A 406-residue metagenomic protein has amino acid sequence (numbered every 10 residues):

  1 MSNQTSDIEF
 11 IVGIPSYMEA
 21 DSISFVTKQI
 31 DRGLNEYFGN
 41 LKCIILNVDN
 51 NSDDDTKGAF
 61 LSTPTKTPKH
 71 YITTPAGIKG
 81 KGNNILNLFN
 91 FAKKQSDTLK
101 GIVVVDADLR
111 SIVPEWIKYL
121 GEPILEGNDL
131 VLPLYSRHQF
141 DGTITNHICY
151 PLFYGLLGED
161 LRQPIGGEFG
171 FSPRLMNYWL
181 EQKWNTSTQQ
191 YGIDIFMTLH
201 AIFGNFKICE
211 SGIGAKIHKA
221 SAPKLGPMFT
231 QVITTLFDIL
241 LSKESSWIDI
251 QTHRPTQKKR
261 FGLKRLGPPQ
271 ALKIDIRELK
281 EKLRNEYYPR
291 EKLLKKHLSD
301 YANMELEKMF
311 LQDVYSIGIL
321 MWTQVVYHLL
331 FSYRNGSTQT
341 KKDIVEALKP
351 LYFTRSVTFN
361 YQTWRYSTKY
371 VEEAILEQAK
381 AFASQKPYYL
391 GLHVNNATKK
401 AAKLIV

Functional and structural regions predicted by a protein language model:
I14, G39-S52: Short beta-strand/loop segment that forms part of the nucleotide-sugar
E19-E36: Short, well-formed alpha-helical segments that are part of the catalytic scaffolds of diverse glycosyltransferases
L46, K57-N83, K94: Conserved donor nucleotide-binding strand/loop of the catalytic core
D49-G58, L109: A conserved acidic beta->alpha catalytic loop
D97-R110: Short beta-strand-to-loop acidic/aromatic patch adjacent to the donor-nucleotide binding site
I112-L134: Conserved donor-nucleotide/metal-binding helix-loop-beta segment in metal-dependent transferases, i.e., the alpha-helix
V131-T143: Short beta-strand-to-loop element that shapes/binds the nucleotide-sugar donor at the catalytic cleft/hinge
T234-V406: Terminal low-complexity segments of carbohydrate-biosynthetic enzymes
